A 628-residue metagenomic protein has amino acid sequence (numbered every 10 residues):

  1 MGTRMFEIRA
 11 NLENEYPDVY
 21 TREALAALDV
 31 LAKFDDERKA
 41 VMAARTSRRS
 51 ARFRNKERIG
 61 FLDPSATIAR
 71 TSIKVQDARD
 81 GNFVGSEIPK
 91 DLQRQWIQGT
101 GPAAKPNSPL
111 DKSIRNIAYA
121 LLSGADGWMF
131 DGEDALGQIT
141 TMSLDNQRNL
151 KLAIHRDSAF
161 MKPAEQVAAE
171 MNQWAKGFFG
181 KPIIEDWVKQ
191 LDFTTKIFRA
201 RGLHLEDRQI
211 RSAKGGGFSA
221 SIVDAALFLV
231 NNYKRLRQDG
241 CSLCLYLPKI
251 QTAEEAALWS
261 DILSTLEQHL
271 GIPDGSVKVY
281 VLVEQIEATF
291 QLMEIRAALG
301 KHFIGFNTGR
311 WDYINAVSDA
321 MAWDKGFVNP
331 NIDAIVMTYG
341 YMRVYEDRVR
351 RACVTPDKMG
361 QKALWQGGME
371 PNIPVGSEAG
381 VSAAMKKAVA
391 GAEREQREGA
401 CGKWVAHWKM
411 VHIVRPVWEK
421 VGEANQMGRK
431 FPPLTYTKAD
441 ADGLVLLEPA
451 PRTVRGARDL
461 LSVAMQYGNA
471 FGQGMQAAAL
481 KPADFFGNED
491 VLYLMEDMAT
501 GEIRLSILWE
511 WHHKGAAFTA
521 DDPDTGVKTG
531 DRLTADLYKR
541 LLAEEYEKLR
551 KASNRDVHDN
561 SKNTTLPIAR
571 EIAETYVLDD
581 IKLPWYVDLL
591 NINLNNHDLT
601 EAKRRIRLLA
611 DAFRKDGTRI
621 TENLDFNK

Functional and structural regions predicted by a protein language model:
G2-K628: Expand to "…catalyze enediolate/carbanion chemistry for C-C bond making/breaking, isomerization, decarboxylation
